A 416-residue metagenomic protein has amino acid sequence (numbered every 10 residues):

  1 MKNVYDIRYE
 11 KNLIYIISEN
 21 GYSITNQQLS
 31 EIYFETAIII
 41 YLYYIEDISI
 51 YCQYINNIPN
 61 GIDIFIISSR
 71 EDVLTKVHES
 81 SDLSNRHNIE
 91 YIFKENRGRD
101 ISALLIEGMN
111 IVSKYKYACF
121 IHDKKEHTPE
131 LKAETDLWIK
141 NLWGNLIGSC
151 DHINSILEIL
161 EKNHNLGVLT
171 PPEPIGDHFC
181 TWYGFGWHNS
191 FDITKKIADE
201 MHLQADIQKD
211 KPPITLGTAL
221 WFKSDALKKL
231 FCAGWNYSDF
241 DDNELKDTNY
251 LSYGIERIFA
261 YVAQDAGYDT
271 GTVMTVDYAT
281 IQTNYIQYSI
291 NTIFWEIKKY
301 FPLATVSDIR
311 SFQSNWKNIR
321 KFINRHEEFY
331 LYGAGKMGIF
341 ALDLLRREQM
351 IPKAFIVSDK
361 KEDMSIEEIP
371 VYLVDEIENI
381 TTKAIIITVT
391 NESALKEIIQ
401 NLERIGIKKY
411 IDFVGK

Functional and structural regions predicted by a protein language model:
M1-S307: ER/Golgi luminal nucleotide-sugar-dependent glycosyltransferases, focusing on the catalytic module
I297-K416: Hydrophobic, well-ordered beta-alpha structural blocks that scaffold small-molecule cofactor pockets
